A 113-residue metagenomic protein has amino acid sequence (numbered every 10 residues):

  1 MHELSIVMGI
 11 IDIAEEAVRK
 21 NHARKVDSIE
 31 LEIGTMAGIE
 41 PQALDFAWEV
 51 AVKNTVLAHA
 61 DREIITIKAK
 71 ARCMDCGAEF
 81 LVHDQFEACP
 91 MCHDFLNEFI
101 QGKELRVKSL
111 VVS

Functional and structural regions predicted by a protein language model:
M1-H59: Long, charged N-terminal interaction/targeting segments
I29-E32, E63-I65, K108: Solvent-exposed beta-strand sheet faces enriched in polar/charged residues
V56-K68: Conserved phosphate-binding/catalytic loops in two-lobed NTP-binding clefts
A71, E87, L105: Cys/His-enriched microdomains
C73-C76, C89-C92: Short cysteine-rich clusters marking metal-coordination/redox-active sites
F80, L96: Cys/His-rich microdomains that often coordinate metals
H83-F86, F99-K103: Short Cys/His-rich "knuckle" micro-motifs
S109-S113: Short hydrophobic/aromatic patches at helix-to-coil boundaries
